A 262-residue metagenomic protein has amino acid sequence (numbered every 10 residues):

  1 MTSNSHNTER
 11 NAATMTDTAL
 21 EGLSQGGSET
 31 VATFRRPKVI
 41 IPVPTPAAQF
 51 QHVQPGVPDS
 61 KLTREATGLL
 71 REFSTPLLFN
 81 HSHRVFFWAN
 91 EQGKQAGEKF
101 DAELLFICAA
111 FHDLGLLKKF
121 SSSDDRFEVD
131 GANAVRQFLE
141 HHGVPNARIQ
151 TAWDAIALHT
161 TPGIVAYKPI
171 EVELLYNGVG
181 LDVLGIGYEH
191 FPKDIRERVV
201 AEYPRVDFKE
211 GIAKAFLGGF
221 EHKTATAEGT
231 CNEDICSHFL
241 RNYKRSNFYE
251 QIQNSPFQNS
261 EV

Functional and structural regions predicted by a protein language model:
T2-Q51, F73-F79, H83, F87-E98 (+2 more regions): Divalent metal-dependent phosphate-bond-processing catalytic cores, especially two-metal-ion Mg2+/Mn2+ enzymes that act
D59-T63, C108: Active-site-adjacent bridging/hinge elements
T67: An acidic/histidine-cluster motif and surrounding catalytic segment that typifies divalent-metal-assisted enzyme active
T75, Q95-L104, K118-F127, V144-N146: Alpha-helix boundary/capping segments in eukaryotic regulatory proteins
N80, F100-A102, R126, D130 (+2 more regions): Alpha-helix N-cap and coil->helix boundary residues
V85, R126-H141: An active-site-proximal "capping" alpha-helix that borders the catalytic cofactor pocket
A102-F120, G131, W153-P162: His-Asp-centered metal-binding catalytic motifs of divalent-metal-dependent phosphohydrolases/nucleases
R136, H141-A152, V165: Internal catalytic or translocation cores that form aromatic/hydrophobic pockets or channels for amphipathic metabolites
